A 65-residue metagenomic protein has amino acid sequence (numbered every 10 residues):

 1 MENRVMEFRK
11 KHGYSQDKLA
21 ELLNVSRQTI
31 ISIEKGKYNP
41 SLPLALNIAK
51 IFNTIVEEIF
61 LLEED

Functional and structural regions predicted by a protein language model:
M1, A20, S26-T29, A49-K50: Short N-terminal alpha-helical targeting/association segments
N3-L22: Short basic helix-loop element that most often maps to the first helix and adjoining turn of HTH DNA-binding modules
F8, L42-P43: Short, Lys/Arg-enriched C-terminal cap helix and immediately downstream tail that follows
L44-E58: DNA major-groove recognition helix of helix-turn-helix/homeodomain DNA-binding modules
L61-D65: Short, charged recognition helix plus adjacent turn of helix-turn-helix-like nucleic-acid-binding domains
